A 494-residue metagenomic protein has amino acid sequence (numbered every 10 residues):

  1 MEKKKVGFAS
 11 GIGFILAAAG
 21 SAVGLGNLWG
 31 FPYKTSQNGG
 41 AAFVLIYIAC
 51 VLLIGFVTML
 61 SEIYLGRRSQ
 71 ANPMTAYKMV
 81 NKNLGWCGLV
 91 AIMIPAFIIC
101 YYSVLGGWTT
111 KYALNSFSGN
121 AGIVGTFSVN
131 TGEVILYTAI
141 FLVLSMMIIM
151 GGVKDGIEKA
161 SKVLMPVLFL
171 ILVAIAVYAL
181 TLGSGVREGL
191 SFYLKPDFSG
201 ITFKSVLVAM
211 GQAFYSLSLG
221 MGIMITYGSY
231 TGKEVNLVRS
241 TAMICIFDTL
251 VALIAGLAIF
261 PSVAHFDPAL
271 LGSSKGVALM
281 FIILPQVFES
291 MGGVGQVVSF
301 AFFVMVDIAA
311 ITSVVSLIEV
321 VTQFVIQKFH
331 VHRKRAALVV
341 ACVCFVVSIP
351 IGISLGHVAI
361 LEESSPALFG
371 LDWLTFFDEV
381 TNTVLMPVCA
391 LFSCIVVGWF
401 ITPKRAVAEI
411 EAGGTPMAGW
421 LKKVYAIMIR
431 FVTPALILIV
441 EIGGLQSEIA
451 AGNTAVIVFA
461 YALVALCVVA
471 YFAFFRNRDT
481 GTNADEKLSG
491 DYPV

Functional and structural regions predicted by a protein language model:
M1-G30, T58-I63, R67-M79, G85-W86 (+2 more regions): Membrane-interface "cap" regions at the ends of multi-pass membrane proteins
E2-F8, E158, K162-I311, V315 (+3 more regions): Membrane-embedded translocation segments of transport machinery
E2-K5, Y33-N38, R68-V90, S103-G156 (+8 more regions): Inter-helical loop and helix-membrane interface segments of multi-pass membrane transporters/permeases
V6, T35-S61, C87, E133-V134 (+2 more regions): Extracellular loop-to-transmembrane helix junctions
G7-A18, F43-I46, N83-A96, Y137-F141 (+7 more regions): Select transmembrane alpha-helical segments in multipass membrane proteins
S10-I48, I225-G228, R239-A242, I246-T249: Transmembrane helix-boundary motif of multi-pass solute transporters/channels
L84-V90, V331-A341, V380-E441, G452-V456 (+1 more regions): C-terminal membrane-solvent junction of multi-pass transporters and transport-like membrane proteins
I99-A121, F169-L194, P261-H265, I351-G356 (+4 more regions): Hydrophobic alpha-helical segments and their helix-loop junctions in multi-pass secondary transporters
